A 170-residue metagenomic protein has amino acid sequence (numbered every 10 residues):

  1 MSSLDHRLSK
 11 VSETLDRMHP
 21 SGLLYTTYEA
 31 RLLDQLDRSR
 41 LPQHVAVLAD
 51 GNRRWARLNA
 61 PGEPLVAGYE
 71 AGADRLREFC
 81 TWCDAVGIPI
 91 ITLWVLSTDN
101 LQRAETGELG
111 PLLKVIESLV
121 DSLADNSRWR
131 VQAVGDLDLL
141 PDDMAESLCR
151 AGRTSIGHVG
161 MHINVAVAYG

Functional and structural regions predicted by a protein language model:
S2-G170: Flexible, compositionally biased loop and terminal segments
